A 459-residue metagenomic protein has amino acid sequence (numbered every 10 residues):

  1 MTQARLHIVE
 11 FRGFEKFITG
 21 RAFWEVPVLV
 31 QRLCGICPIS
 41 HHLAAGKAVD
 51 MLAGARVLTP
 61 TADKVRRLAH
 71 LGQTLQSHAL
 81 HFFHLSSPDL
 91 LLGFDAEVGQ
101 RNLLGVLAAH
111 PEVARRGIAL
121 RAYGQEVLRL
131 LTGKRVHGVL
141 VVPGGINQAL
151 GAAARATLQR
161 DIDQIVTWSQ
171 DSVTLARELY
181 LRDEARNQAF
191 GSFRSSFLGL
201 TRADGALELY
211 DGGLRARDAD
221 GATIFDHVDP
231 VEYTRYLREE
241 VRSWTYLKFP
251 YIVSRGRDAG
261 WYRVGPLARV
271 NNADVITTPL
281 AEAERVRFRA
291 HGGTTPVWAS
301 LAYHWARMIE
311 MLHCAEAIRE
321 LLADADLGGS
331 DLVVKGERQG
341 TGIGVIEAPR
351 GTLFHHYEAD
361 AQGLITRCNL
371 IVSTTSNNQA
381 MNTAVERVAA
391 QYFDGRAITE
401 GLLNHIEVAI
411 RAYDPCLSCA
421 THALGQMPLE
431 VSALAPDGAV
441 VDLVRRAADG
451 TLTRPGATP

Functional and structural regions predicted by a protein language model:
M1-T352, V372-P459: Active-site bordering "gate/hinge" segments that shape substrate access to catalytic or cofactor-binding pockets
R350, H355-Y357, R367: A translation/RNA-centric and nucleic-acid-associated enzymatic feature enriched in Class II aminoacyl-tRNA synthetases
D360: Short, acidic, Ser/Thr-enriched surface-loop or helix-capping motifs
G363: Active-site catalytic microenvironments in core metabolic enzymes, especially phosphate/sugar-handling
T366-C368, V372: Active-site/pore-lining binding-face segments in mid-to-C-terminal subdomains
